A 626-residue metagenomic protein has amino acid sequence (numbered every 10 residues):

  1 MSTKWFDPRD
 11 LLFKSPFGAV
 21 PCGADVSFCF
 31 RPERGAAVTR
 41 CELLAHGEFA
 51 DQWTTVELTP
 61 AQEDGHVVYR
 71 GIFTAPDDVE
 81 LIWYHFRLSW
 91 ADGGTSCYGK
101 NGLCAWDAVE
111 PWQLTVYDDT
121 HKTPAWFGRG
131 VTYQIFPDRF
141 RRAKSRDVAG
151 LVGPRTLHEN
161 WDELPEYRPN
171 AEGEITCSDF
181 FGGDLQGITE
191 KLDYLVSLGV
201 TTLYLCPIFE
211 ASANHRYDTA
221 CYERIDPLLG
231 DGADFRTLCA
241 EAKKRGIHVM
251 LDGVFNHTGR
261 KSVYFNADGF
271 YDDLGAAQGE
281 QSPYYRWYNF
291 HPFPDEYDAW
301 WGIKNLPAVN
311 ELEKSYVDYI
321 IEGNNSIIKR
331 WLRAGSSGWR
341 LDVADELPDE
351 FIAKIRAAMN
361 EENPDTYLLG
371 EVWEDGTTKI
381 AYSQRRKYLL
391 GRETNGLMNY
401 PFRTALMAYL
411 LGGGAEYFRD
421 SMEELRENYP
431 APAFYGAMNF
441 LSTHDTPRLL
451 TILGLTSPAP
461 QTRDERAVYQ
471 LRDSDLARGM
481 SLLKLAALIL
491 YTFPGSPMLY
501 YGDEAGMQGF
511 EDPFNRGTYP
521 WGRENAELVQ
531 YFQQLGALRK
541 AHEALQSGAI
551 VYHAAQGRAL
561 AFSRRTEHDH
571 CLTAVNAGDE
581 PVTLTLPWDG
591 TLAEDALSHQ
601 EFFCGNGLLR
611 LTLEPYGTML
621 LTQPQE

Functional and structural regions predicted by a protein language model:
M1-Y133, T201: Glycan-association/targeting regions that enable binding to alpha-glucans and other polysaccharides
S15, S27, H553-P587: Carbohydrate-binding surface patches
F30, I135, L195, L205 (+10 more regions): Conserved, mostly hydrophobic/aromatic
I82, Y519-H553: Aromatic- and carboxylate-lined catalytic core of secreted/periplasmic carbohydrate-active enzymes
F136-T201, I208-A334, I355-E362: Substrate-binding/active-site clefts of carbohydrate-active enzymes
D138, Y382-S383, Y435-L471, A487-N525: Aromatic/acidic polysaccharide-binding cleft in carbohydrate-active enzymes
C239-H248, N256-H257, S262-D273, I327 (+5 more regions): Active-site-proximal helices and loops of the catalytic beta/alpha 8
G605-E626: C-terminal beta-strand-rich structural cap/linker in extracellular carbohydrate-active enzymes
